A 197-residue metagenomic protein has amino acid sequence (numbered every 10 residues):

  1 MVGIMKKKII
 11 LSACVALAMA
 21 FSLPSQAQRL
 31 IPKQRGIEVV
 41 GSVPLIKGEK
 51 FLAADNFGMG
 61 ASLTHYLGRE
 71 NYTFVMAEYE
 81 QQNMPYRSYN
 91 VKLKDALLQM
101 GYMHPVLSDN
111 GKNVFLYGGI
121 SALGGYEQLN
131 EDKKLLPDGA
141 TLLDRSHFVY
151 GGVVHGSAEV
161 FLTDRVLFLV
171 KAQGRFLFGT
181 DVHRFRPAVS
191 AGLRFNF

Functional and structural regions predicted by a protein language model:
M1-K33: Cleavable N-terminal export/targeting peptides
Q26-M76, R194-N196: Short glycine/proline- and aromatic-enriched beta-strand/turn motifs that initiate or cap beta-hairpins
K33-R35, A53-M59, K92-L98, V114 (+2 more regions): Residues that define the transmembrane beta-barrel architecture of outer-membrane proteins
V39-G41, M59-H65, L98-H104, I120-G124 (+3 more regions): Residues on the lipid-exposed face of transmembrane beta-strands in outer-membrane beta-barrel proteins
I46-E49, M84-V91, D138-D144, R175-T180: Extracellular loop and loop/strand-boundary signature of outer-membrane beta-barrel proteins
S62-P137, V166, F195-F197: Gram-negative (and chloroplast) outer-membrane scaffold detector with strong preference for beta-barrel transmembrane
E80-N83, S157-F197: Predominantly the C-terminal beta-signal and adjacent terminal strand-loop region of outer-membrane beta-barrel
L136-T163: Short, positively charged, low-complexity/disordered linker segments
